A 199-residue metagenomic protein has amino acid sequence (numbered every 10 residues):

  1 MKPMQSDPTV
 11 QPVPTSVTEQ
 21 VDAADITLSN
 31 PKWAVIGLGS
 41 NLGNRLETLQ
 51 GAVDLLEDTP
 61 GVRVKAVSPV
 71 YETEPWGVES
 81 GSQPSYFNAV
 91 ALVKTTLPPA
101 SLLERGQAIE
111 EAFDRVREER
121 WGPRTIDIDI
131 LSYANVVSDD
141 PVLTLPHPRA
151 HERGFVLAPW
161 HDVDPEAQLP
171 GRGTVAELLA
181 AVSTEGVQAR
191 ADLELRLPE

Functional and structural regions predicted by a protein language model:
K2-D7, V13-S16, Q20-Q50, G61-V62: Extended accessory regions or peripheral subdomains of proteins
P8-E19, W76-F87, L97-E199: Flexible, gly/pro- and Lys/Arg-enriched active-site loops
I26-G39, Y71-G77, L97-E104: Short N-terminal helix-initiation segments at or just after the protein's N-terminus
L38, V67, A89-A91, I128-S132: A structural signal for short, well-ordered beta-strand segments
N41, V67, P159: Residue-level signal for inorganic ion chemistry
G51, L56-P98: Short, surface-exposed acidic-centric catalytic microdomains
